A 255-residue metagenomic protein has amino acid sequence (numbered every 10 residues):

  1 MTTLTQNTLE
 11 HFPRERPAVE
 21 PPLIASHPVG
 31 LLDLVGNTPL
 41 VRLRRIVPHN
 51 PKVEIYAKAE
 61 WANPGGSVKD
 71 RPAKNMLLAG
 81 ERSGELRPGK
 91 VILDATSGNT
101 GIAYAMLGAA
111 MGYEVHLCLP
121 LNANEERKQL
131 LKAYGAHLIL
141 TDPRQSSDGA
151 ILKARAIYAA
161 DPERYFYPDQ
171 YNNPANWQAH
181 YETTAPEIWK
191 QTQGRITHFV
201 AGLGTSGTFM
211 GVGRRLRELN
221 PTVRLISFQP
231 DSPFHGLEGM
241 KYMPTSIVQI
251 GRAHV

Functional and structural regions predicted by a protein language model:
M1-H254: PLP-dependent amino-acid enzyme catalytic core
